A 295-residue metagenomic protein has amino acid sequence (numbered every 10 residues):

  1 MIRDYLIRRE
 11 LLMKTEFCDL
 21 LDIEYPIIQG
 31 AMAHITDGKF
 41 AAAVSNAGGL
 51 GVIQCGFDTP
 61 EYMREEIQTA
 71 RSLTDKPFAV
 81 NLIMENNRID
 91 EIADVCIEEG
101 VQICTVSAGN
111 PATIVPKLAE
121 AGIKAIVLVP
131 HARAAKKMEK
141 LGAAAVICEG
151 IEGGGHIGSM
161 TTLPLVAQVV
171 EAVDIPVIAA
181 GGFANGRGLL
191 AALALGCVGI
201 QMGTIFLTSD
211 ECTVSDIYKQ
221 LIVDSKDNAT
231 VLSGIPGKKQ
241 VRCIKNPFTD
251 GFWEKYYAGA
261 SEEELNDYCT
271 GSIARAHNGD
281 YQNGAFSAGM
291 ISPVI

Functional and structural regions predicted by a protein language model:
R3, R8-R9: Basic polycationic patches enriched in arginine
D4, R133-M138, S292-I295: Well-ordered, non-transmembrane segments within structured domains
R9-P176, G284: Active-site entrance/lid segments in N-terminal catalytic domains of soluble metabolic enzymes
P164-D174, I178, A184-I295: Conserved active-site-proximal phosphate/metal-binding subdomains
